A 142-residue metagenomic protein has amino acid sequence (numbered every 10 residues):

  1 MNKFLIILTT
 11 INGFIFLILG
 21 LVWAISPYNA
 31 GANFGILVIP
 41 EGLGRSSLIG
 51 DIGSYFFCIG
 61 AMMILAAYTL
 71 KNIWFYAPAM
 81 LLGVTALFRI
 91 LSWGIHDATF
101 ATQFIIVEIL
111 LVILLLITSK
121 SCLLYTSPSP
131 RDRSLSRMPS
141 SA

Functional and structural regions predicted by a protein language model:
M1-L124: Membrane-interface extramembranous regions
N33, S134-S136: Local alpha-helix boundary/kink/capping signal
Y125-D132: Conserved small/polar residues in nucleotide/adenosyl-binding loops
R137-A142: Hydrophobic alpha-helical segments, chiefly the membrane-spanning helices and signal/signal-anchor peptides
